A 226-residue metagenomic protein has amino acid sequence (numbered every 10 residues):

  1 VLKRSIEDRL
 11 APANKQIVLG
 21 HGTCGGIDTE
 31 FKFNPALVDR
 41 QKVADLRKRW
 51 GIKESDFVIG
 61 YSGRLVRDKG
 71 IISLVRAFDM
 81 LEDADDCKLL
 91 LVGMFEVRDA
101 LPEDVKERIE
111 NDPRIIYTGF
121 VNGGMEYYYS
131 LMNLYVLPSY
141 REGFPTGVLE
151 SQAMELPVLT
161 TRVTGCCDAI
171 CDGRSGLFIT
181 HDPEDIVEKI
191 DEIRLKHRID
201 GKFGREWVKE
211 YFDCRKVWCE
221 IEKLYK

Functional and structural regions predicted by a protein language model:
V1-V43: Donor nucleotide-sugar binding/catalytic pocket of nucleotide-sugar-dependent glycosyltransferases
K48, R198-Y211, K223: A short, well-ordered alpha-helix in the C-terminal region of glycosyltransferases
K53-K69, V75-F78, L90: Conserved donor-binding/catalytic core segment of Leloir-type glycosyltransferases
L90-Y117: Short, structured helix-loop element that forms part of the nucleotide-activated donor/catalytic region
F120-N122, Y127-M132: Short alpha-helical donor nucleotide-sugar binding micro-motif in glycosyltransferases
Y140: Aromatic "clamp/platform" in nucleotide-sugar-dependent glycosyltransferases that forms part of the donor/acceptor
P157-T160: Short hydrophobic beta-strand element within catalytic cores of glycosyltransferases and related nucleotide-activated
D172-G173, L177-P183, E192-H197: Conserved acidic donor-binding segment of nucleotide-sugar-dependent glycosyltransferases
